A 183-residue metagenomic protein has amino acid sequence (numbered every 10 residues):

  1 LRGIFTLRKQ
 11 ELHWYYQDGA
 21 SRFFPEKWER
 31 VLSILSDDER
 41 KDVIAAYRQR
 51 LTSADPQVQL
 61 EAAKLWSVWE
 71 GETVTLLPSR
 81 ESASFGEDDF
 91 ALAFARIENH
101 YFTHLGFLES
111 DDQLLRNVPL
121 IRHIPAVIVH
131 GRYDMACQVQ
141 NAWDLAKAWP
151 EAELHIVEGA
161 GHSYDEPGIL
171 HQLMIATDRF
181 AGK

Functional and structural regions predicted by a protein language model:
L1-Y47: A catalytic-pocket lid/entrance helix-loop region that shapes and gates access to the active site across common
A45-S82: Accessory cap/linker subdomain of secreted extracellular hydrolases
W66, V139-A152: Active-site-adjacent alpha-helix of alpha/beta-hydrolase-fold enzymes
E81-A91, V118: Small-residue-rich helix-loop
H100-V118: Active-site nucleophile elbow and catalytic-triad environment of alpha/beta-hydrolase enzymes
E109, M135-N141: Conserved alpha/beta-hydrolase "acid-adjacent" motif
I121-R122, I128-H130: Short beta-strand/loop motif that positions the catalytic acidic residue of the alpha/beta-hydrolase fold
A152-K183: Catalytic active-site module of serine/aspartate enzymes centered on a nucleophile-bearing elbow/loop
